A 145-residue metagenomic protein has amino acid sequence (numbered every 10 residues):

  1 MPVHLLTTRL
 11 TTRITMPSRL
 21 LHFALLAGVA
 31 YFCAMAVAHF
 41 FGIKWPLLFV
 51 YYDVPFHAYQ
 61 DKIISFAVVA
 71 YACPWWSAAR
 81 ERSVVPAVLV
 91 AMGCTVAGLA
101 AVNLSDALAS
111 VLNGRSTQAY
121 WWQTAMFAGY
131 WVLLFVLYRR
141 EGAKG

Functional and structural regions predicted by a protein language model:
H4-F32: Cytosolic juxtamembrane helix and N-cap/initiation of the first transmembrane helix
I14, C73-V88: Juxtamembrane helix-break-helix junctions at the cytosolic face of small multi-pass alpha-helical membrane proteins
S18-F23, F32-A58: Membrane-helix boundary elements
A30-A34, A38, H57-A79, C94-G98: Core segments of alpha-helical transmembrane spans in multipass integral membrane proteins
F49-A58, L112-A125: Non-cytosolic membrane-interface motifs at loop->transmembrane helix junctions
A67, V88-S105, M126-Y130: Hydrophobic alpha-helical membrane segments
A101-Y120, R140: Membrane-helix boundary connector in multi-pass membrane proteins
F127-G145: Membrane-water interface at the C-terminal end of transmembrane alpha helices
